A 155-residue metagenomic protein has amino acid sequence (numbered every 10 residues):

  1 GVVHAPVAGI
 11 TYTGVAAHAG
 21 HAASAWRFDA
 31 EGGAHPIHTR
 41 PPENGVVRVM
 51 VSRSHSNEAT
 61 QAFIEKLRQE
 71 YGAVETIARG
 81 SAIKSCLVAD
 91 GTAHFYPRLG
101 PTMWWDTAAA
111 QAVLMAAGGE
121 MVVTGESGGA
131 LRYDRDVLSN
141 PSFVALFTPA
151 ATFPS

Functional and structural regions predicted by a protein language model:
G1-S24: DPxDG-like acidic metal-binding loop motif
V3-A5, V15-A16, D29, P41 (+1 more regions): Short, structured patches in soluble enzyme cores that scaffold and shape functional sites
A5, G14, V49, V88 (+1 more regions): Residue-level signal for inorganic ion chemistry
Y12-G14, T60-I64: A short secondary-structure junction signal
A19-H21, A25-R27, G32, A150-P154: Short helix-loop capping/hinge motifs at secondary-structure junctions, enriched in acidic/polar residues
H38-E43, A62-E70, I77, K84-S155: Oxyanion/phosphate-interacting regions
G45-V47: Nucleotide donor/acceptor-binding cores
V51-N57, A78-G80: Short coil/turn segments
